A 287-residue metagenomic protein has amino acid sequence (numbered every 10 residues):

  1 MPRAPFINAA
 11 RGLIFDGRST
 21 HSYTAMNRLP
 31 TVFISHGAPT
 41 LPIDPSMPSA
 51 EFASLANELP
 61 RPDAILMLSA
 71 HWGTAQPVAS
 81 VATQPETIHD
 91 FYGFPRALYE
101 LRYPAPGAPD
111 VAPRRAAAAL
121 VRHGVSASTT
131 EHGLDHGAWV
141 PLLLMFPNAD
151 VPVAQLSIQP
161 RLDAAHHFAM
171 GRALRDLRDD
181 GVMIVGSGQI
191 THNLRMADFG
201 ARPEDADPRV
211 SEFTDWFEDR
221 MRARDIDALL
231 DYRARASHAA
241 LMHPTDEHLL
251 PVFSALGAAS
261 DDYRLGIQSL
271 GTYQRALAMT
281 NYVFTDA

Functional and structural regions predicted by a protein language model:
M1-I7, L13: N-terminal export leaders
F15-A25: Short, Lys/Arg-enriched N-terminal segments with co-localized hydrophobic residues within the first ~10-30 amino acids
H21, H36, H71, H136 (+3 more regions): Histidine-centered active-site/metal-ligand motif
M26-A127: A short aromatic-anchored loop/beta-hairpin motif
P30-I34, A64-S69, L156, L177-I190 (+1 more regions): Beta-strand elements within well-structured catalytic alpha/beta cores of enzymes that handle phosphate/sulfate esters
P48-A53, L101, H132-V140, H167-M170: Short acidic (Asp/Glu) patches
P109-H166: Internal, conserved structured core segments that host functional sites
A118, R122, V151-P152, L162-M183 (+1 more regions): Surface-exposed, charge/polar-rich loops and edge strands
